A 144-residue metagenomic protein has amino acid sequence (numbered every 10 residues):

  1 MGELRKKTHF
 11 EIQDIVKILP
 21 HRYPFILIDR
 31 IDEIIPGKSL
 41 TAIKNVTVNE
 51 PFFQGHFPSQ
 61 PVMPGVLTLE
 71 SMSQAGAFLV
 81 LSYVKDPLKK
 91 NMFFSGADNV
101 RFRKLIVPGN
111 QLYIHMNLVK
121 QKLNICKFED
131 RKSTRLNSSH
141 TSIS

Functional and structural regions predicted by a protein language model:
M1-V16, R135: Segments adjacent to and within acyl-thioester-processing domains across lipid and secondary-metabolism enzymes
G2-H9, G76-Y113: Hydrophobic beta-strand-centered segment that forms part of the acyl-chain substrate-binding groove
V16, S59, F102-K104: Beta-strand-rich interaction surfaces with strong enrichment in secreted/lumenal proteins
R22-M63, T68: Catalytic strand-loop segment that frames the active site of acyl-thioester-processing enzymes
I31, G96-S133: Hydrophobic beta-sheet segments that form the core/acyl-binding groove of ACP/CoA-dependent acyl-chain-processing
F57-P87: Helix-adjacent hinge/juxtasegments
M63, K132-R135: Flexible glycine-rich active-site/ligand-binding loops centered on an Asp-His dyad
L136-S144: Single conserved hydrophobic/aromatic residue that forms the stacking wall/gate of nucleotide- or nucleobase-binding
